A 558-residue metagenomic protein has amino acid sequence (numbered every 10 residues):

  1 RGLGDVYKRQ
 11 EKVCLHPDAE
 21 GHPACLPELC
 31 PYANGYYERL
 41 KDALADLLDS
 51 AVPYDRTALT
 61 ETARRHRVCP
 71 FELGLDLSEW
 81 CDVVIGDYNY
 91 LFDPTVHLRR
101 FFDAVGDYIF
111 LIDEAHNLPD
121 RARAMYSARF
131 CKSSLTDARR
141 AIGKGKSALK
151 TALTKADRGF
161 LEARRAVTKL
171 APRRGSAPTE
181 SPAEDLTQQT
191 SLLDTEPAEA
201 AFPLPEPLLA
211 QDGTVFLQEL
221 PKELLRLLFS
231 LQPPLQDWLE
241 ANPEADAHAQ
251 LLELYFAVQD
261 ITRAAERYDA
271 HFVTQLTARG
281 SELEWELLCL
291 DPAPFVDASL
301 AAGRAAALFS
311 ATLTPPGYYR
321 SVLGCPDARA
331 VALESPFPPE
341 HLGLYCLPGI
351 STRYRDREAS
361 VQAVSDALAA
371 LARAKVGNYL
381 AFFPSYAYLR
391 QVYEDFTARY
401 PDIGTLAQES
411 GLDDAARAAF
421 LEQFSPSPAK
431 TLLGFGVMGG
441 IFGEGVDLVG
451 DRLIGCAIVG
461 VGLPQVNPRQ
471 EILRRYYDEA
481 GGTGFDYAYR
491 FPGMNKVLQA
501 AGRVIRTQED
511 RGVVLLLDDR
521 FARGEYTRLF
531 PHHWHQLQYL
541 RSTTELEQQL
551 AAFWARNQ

Functional and structural regions predicted by a protein language model:
R1, A307-L308, G377-P384, Y388 (+1 more regions): Conserved RecA-like ASCE P-loop NTPase motor core of nucleic-acid helicases/translocases
R1, D5-V84, F92, L161 (+4 more regions): A substrate-engagement module of RecA-like helicase motors
L59-V84, P94-F101, L231-S351, E358-V361 (+2 more regions): A contiguous, basic/glycine-rich beta-loop/short-helix subdomain that forms a polymer-engagement track
R64-V83, Y88-E223, A311-C325, Q465-N467: Signature of the SF2 helicase/ATPase Hel1-core->accessory helical subdomain module
P348-A359, S410-F521: Conserved RecA-like P-loop NTPase helicase motor core
G349-P384: Conserved interdomain hinge at the start of the Helicase C-terminal
P384-E409: Conserved helicase motor "Helicase C" RecA-like lobe of SF1/SF2 P-loop NTPases
I472, F485, L515-Q558: N-terminal targeting/trafficking signals and adjacent low-complexity tails
